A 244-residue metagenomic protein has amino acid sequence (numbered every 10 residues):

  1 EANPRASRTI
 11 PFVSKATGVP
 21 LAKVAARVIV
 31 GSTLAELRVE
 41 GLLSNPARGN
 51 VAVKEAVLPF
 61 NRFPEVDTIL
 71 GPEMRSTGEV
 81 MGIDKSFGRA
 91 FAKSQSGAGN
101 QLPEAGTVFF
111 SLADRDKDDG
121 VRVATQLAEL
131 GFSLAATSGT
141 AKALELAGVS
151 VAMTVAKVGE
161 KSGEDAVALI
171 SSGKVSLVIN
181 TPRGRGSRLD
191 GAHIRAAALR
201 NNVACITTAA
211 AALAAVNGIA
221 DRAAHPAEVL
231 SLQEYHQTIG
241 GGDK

Functional and structural regions predicted by a protein language model:
E1-E104: ATP-dependent carboxylate activation and anion-phosphoryl transfer catalytic cores that bind Mg-ATP to form
E1-P4, P11-K15, R38, E65 (+4 more regions): Short acidic, glycine/serine/threonine-rich loops at helix termini
R5, A113-R115, P182-G186: Short glycine-rich anion-binding loops that position phosphate/pyrophosphate groups of nucleotides and phosphorylated
A16, P20, V24, R75 (+11 more regions): Conserved active-site and cofactor/substrate-binding residues in soluble primary-metabolism enzymes
A26-A35, R89-P103, E129-F132, V149 (+3 more regions): Generic secondary-structure signature for well-ordered alpha-helical cores
A35, G49-A52, P72, E79-M81 (+5 more regions): Structural motif
P103-N180: Conserved structured catalytic cores and adjacent interaction surfaces of nucleotide-binding/hydrolyzing enzymes
V155-V158, G163-K244: Peripheral docking tails and interdomain loops at the edges of cofactor- or intermediate-handling domains
